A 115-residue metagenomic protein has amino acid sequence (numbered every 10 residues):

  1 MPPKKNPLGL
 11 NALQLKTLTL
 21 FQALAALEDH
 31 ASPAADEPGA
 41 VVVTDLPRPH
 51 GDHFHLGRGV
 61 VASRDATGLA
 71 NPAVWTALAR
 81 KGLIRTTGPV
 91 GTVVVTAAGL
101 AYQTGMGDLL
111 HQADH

Functional and structural regions predicted by a protein language model:
P2-T67: Short, amphipathic alpha-helical interface elements at domain boundaries that mediate macromolecular binding
P3, R80, A98-H115: Short, amphipathic alpha-helical interaction segments positioned at domain boundaries
V43, H53, W75, A97 (+1 more regions): Generic N-terminal initiation segments characterized by hydrophobic and/or small/turn-forming residues
S63-K81: Short amphipathic alpha-helical interaction segments
A79-P89: A short, conserved structural fragment
G91-T96: Minor-groove-contacting beta-hairpin "wing" of winged helix-turn-helix DNA-binding domains
